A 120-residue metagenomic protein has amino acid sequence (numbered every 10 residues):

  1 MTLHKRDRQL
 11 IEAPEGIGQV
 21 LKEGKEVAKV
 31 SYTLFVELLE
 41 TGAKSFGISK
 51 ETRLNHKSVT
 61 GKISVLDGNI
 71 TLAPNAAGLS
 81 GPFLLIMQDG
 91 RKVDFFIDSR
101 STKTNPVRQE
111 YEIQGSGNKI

Functional and structural regions predicted by a protein language model:
M1-K5: Amphipathic/hydrophobic helical signal segments and adjacent flexible N-terminal regions that mediate secretion
Q9-S58: Solvent-exposed edge beta-strands and adjacent loop segments that serve as assembly or binding interfaces
E12-P14, A28-V30, K57-L66, L79 (+2 more regions): Residues at beta-strand starts and edge strands
G16-V20, Y32-L34, G61-I63, G68 (+3 more regions): Hydrophobic beta-strand residues in large extracellular and virion-surface proteins
L21, T33-L39, S49, T71-A73 (+3 more regions): A structural detector for beta-sheet-dominated domains
V27-K29, F35, L72, L79 (+1 more regions): Amphipathic, positively biased hydrophobic alpha-helical segments used for protein targeting and membrane insertion
A43-Q88: Short, conserved turn/kink motifs that form compact alpha/beta structural patches or helix kinks used as
G78-I120: Short, compact, well-ordered microdomains
